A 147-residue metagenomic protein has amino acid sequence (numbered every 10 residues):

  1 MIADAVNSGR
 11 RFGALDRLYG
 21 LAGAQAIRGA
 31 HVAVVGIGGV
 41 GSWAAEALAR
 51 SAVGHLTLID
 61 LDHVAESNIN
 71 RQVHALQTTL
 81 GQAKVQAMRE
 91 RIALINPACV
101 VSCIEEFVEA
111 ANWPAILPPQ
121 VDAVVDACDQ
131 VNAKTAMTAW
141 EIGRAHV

Functional and structural regions predicted by a protein language model:
M1-A33: N-terminal charged helix/coil linker that caps or initiates catalytic domains
R28-D60: Glycine-rich adenosine-cofactor-binding loop
A44-A45, M88, M137: Hydrophobic residues within alpha-helices that form the first helical element adjacent to the glycine-rich loop
V53-N96: Glycine-rich phosphate-binding loop and adjoining beta1-alpha1-beta2 segment of Rossmann-like nucleotide-binding folds
T78, C99-V108: Conserved SAM-binding strand-loop segment of SAM-dependent methyltransferases
A110-Q120: Short amphipathic alpha-helix with an adjacent loop that forms part of the alpha/beta core around
D126-A127: Short, well-ordered coil/turn residues at beta-beta hairpins and beta-strand->alpha-helix junctions within
A145-V147: Conserved small/polar residues in nucleotide/adenosyl-binding loops
